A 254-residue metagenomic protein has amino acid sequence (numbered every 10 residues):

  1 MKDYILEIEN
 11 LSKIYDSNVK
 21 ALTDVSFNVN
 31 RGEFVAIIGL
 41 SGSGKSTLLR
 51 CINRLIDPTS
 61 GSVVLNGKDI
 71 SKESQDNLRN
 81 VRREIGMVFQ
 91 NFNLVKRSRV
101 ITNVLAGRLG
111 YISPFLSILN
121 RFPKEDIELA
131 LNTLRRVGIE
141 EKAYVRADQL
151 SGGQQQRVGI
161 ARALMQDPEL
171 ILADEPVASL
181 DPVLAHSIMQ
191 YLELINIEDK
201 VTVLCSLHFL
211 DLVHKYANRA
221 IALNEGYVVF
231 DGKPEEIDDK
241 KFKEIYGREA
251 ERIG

Functional and structural regions predicted by a protein language model:
N53: Helix-to-loop junction immediately C-terminal to a conserved catalytic motif
D69, I112, L116-E141: Conserved ABC ATPase "signature" region
R146-L150, Q154: Conserved ABC ATPase signature
D167: Conserved catalytic motifs of ABC-family nucleotide-binding domains
I171-D174: Catalytic Walker B motif of ABC-type/P-loop ATPase nucleotide-binding domains
P182-L184: Helix N-cap at the start of a conserved alpha-helix in ABC-type nucleotide-binding domains
L207-H208: H-loop/switch region of ABC-family ATPase nucleotide-binding domains
